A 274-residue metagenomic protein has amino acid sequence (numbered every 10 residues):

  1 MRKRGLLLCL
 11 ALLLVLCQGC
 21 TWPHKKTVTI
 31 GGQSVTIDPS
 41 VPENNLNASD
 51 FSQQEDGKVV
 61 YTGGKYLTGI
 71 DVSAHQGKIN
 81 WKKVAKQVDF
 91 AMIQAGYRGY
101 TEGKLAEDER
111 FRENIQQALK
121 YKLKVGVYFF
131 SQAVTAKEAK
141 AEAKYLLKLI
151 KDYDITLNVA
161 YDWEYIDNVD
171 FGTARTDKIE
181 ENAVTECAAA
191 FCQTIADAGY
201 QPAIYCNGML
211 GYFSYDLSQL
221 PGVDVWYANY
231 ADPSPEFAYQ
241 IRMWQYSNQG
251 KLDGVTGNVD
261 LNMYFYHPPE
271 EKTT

Functional and structural regions predicted by a protein language model:
M1-G5: Positively charged n-region of N-terminal signal peptides that target proteins for export
L7-L13: Sec-dependent N-terminal signal peptides
L16-G19: C-terminal motif of bacterial Sec signal peptides marking the signal peptidase cleavage site
T21-P23: Bacterial signal peptide processing site
K26-V72, Q76-W81, L220-T274: Functionally critical loop-and-helix segments that line ligand-binding/catalytic clefts of soluble enzyme domains
Y61-A190, A196-A198: Substrate-binding cleft of extracellular glycoside hydrolase catalytic domains
D152-V159, W163-T274: Surface-exposed substrate-engagement region within the catalytic domains of secreted or surface-exposed extracellular
